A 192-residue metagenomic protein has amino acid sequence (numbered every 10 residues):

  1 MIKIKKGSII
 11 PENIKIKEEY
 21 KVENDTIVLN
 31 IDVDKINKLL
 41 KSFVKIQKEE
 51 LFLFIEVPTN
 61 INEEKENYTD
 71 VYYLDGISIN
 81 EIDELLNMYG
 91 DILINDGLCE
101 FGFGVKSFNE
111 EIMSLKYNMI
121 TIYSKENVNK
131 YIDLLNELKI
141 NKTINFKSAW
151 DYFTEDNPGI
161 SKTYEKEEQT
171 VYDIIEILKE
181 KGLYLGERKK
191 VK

Functional and structural regions predicted by a protein language model:
M1-M119, Y123-K192: Structured alpha/beta or helical-core interaction and ligand-binding surfaces enriched in interleaved
